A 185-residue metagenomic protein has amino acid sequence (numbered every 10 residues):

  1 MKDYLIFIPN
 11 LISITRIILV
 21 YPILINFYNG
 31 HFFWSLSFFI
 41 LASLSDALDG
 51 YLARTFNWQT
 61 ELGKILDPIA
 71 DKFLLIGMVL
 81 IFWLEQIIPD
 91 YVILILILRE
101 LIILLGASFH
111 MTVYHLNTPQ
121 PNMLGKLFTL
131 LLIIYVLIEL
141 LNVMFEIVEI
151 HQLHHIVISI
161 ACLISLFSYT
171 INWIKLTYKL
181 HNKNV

Functional and structural regions predicted by a protein language model:
M1-V185: Alpha-helical transmembrane bundles and membrane-interface segments of multipass inner-membrane proteins
